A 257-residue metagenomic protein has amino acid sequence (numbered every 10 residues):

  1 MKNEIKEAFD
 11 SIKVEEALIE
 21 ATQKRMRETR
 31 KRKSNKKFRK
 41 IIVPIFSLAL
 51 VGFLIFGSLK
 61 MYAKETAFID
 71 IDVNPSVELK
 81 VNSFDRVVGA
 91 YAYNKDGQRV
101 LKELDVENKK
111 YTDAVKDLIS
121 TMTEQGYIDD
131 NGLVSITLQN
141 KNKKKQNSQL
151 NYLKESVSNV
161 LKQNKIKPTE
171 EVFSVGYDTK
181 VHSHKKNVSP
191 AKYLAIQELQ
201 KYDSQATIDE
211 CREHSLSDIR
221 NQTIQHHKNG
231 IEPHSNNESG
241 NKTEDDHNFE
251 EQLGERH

Functional and structural regions predicted by a protein language model:
M1-K37: Disordered, charged N-terminal biogenesis/targeting segments of membrane/secreted proteins
M1-N3, E7-A8, E15, L50 (+3 more regions): Generic structural signal for short, flexible, solvent-exposed coil/loop and linker residues
E4, K36-I41, M61, S204: Hydrophobic alpha-helical segments and their boundary regions
E7, E15, E20, L48 (+3 more regions): A generic structural micro-environment signature that highlights single residues at secondary-structure boundaries
F9, F38, F46, F53-F56 (+4 more regions): Phenylalanine-focused residue identity feature
L18-M26, R39-A67: Single-pass transmembrane signal-anchor helices and their membrane-water interface zones
T22-R39, F46-A49, I231-T243: Intrinsically disordered, low-complexity linkers and terminal tails enriched in Pro/Gly and often acidic or mixed-charge
K60-H257: Polar, acidic low-complexity tracts enriched in Ser/Thr/Gln/Glu with frequent Gly/Pro and Thr-Pro motifs
